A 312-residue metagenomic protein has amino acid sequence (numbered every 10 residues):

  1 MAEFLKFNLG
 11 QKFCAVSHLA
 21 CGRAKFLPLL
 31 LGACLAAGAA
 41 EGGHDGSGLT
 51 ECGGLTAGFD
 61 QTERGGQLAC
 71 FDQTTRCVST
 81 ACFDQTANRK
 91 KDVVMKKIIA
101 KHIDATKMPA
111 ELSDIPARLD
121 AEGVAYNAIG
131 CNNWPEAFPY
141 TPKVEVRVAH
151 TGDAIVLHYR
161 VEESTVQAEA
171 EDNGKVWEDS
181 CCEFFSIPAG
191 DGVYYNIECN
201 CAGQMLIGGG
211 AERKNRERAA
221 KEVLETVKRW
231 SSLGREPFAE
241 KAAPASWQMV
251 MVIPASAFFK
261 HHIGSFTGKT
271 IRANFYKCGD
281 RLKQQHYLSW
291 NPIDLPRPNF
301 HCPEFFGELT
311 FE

Functional and structural regions predicted by a protein language model:
M1-G10, A15-C21: Cationic, amphipathic, low-complexity segments that mediate targeting or membrane/lipid association
F4-F7, G58-F59, R64-G65, C70-F71 (+2 more regions): Tyrosine-centered aromatic motifs in long, intrinsically disordered, low-complexity repeat arrays
C14, R23, A36-A40, G48 (+3 more regions): Short Gly/Ser/Thr- and charged-rich N-terminal loops/segments that act as flexible capping/hinge elements
K25-L35: Hydrophobic alpha-helical targeting segments used for export or membrane insertion
C82-V94: Short, Lys/Arg-enriched N-terminal segments with co-localized hydrophobic residues within the first ~10-30 amino acids
V94-E312: Structural preference for beta-rich elements and adjacent junctions enriched in aromatics
